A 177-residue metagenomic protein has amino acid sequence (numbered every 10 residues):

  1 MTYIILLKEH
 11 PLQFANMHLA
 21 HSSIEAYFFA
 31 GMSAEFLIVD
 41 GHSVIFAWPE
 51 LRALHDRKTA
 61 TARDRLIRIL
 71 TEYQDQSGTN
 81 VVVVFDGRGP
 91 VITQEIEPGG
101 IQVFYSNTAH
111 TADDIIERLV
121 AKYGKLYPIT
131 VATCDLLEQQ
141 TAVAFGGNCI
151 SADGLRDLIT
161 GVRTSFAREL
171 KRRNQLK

Functional and structural regions predicted by a protein language model:
Y3-I4, S23: Generic short N-terminal amphipathic or hydrophobic helices
H10, F14: Cationic, low-complexity basic patches in intrinsically disordered or flexible, solvent-exposed regions
F28-K177: Nuclease catalytic cores that cleave nucleic-acid phosphodiester bonds, predominantly acidic two-metal-ion
